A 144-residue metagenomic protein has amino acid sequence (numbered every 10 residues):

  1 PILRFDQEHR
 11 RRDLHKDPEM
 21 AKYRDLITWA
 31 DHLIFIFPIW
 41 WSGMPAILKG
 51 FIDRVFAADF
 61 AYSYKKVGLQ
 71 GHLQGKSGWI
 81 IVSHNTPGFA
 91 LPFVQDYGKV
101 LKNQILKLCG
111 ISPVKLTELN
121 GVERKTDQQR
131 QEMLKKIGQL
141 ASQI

Functional and structural regions predicted by a protein language model:
P1-F60, G121-R124, Q128-I144: N-terminal beta1-alpha1-beta2 submodule of the flavodoxin-like/Rossmannoid cofactor-binding fold
H9, G68, V114: Residue-level signal for pocket-adjacent positions within structured domains
T28, L73, S112: Structured loop/turn residues at beta-strand edges in well-structured enzyme cores
I34, W79-I81, V114-T117: Hydrophobic/aromatic beta-strand patches that form the interior of the parallel beta-sheet core in alpha/beta enzyme
S63-C109: Short, glycine-/small-residue-rich phosphate/pyrophosphate-handling segment
L91-I144: Glycine-rich phosphate/pyrophosphate-binding loop and the adjoining helix
